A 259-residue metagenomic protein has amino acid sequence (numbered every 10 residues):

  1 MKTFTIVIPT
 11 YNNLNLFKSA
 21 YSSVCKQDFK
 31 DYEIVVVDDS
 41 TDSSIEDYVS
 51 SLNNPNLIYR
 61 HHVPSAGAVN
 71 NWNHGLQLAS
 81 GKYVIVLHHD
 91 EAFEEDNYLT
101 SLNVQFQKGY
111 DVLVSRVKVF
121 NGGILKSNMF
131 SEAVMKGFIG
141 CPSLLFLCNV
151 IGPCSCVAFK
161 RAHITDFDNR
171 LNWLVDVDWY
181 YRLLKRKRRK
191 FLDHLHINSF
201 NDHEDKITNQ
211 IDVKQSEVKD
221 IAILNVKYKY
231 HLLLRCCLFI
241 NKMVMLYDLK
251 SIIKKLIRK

Functional and structural regions predicted by a protein language model:
Y21-D31: Short, acidic, metal-binding catalytic loop of nucleotide-sugar glycosyltransferases
D31-S40, R60-H62: Short beta-strand/loop segment that forms part of the nucleotide-sugar
D38-D47, H88: A conserved acidic beta->alpha catalytic loop
H62-A79: Glycine-rich, basic loop-to-helix element that forms the pyrophosphate-binding segment of sugar-nucleotide handling
A66, D90-F93: Acidic metal-phosphate-binding loop of nucleotide-sugar-dependent transferases
V84: Short aromatic/hydrophobic "clamp" motif used to bind/position activated sugar donors
A92, N97-S127: Conserved donor NDP-sugar-binding/catalytic core segment of glycosyltransferases
E132-K214: Conserved nucleotide-sugar donor-binding catalytic segment
